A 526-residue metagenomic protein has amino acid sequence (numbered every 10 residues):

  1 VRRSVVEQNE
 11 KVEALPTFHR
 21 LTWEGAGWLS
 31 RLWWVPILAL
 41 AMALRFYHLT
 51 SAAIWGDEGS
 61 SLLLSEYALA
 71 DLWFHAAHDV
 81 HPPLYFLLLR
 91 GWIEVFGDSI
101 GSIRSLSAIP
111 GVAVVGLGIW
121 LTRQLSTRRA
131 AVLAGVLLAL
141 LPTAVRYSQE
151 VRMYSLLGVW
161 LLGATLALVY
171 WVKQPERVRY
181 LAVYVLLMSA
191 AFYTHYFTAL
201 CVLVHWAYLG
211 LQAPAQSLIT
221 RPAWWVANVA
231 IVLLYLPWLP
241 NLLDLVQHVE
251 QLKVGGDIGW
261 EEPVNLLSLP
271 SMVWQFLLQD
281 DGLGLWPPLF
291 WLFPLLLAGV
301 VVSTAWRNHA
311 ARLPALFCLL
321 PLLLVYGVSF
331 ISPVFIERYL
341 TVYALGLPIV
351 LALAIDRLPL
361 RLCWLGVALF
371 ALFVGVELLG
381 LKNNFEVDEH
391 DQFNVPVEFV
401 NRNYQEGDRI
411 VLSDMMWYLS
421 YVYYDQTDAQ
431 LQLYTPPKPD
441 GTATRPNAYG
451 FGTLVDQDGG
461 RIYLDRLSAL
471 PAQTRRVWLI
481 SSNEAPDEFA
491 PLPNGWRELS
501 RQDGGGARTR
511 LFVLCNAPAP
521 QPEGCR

Functional and structural regions predicted by a protein language model:
R2-W28: Membrane-interfacial, low-structure loops and terminal tails that flank and connect transmembrane helices in multi-pass
F18-T22, W28-C525: Terminal, non-globular segments
